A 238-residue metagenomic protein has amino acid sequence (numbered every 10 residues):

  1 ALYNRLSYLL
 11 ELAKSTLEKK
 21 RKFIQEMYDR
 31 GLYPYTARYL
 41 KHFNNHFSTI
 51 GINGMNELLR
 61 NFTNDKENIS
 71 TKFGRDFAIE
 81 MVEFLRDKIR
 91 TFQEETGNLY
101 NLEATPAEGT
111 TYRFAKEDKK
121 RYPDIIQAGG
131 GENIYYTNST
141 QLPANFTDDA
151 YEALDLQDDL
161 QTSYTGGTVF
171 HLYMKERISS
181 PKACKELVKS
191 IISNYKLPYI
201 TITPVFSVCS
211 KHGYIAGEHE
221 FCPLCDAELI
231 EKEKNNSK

Functional and structural regions predicted by a protein language model:
A1-K238: Long, C-terminal-biased catalytic regions of enzyme "large/alpha" subunits
